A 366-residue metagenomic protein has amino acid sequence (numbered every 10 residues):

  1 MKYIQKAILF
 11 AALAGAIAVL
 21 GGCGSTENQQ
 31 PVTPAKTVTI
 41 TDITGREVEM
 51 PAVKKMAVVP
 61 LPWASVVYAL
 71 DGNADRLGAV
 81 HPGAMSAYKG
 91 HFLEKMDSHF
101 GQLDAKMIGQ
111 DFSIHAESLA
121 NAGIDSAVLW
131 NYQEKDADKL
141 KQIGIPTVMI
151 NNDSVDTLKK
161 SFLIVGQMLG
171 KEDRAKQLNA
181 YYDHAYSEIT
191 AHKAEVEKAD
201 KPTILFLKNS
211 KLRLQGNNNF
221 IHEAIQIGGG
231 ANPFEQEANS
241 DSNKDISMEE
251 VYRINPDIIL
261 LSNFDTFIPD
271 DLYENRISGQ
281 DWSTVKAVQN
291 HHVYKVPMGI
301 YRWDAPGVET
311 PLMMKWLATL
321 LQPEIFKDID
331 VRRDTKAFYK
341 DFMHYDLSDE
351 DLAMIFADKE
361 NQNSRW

Functional and structural regions predicted by a protein language model:
M1-L9: Bacterial N-terminal signal peptides that target proteins for export
I17-L20: Bacterial Sec-type N-terminal signal peptides, specifically the leucine/valine-rich hydrophobic h-region
G22-V66, D173-L205, K327-W366: Bacterial Sec-exported substrate-binding components of ABC uptake systems
A64-S118, S126-V128, P233: A short, structured surface patch at a secondary-structure boundary
M85-K89, K135-A137, N151-I164, K198-A224: Extracytoplasmic ligand-binding site segments that recognize negatively charged/polar headgroups
A105-I108, A116-L129, I145, S247-F264: Proline-aspartate-enriched helix->loop->beta-strand connector
K135-D173, T266-R333: Charged, glycine-enriched surface loops/patches that mediate electrostatic binding to polyanionic ligands
N217-S242: Alpha-helical, coiled-coil/dimerization segments enriched in small aliphatic residues
